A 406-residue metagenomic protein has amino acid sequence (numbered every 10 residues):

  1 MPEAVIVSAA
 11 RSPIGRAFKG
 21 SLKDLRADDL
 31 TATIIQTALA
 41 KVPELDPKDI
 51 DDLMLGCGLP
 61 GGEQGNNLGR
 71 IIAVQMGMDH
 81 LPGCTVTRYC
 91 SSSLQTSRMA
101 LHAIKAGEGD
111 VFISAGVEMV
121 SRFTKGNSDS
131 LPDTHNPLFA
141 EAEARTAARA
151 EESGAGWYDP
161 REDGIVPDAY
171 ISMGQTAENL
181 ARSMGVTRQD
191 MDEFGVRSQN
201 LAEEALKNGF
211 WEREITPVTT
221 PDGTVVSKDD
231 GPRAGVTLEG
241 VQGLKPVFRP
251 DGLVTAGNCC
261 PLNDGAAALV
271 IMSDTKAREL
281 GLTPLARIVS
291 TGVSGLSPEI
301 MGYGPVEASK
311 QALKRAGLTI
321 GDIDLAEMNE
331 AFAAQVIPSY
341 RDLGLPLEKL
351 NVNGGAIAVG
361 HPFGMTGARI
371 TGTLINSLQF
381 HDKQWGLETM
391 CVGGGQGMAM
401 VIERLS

Functional and structural regions predicted by a protein language model:
M1-A27, R149-G156, D163, L238-Y303 (+6 more regions): Condensing-enzyme catalytic core mediating Claisen C-C bond formation in acyl metabolism
M1-G58, G62-I72, M76, T176-R188 (+4 more regions): Conserved active-site "lid/cap" helical segment
R11-P13, D24, D28-T33, E44 (+4 more regions): N-terminal extracellular/periplasmic Venus flytrap/periplasmic-binding protein-like
P47-L55, C84-R88, F112-G116, D190-R197 (+5 more regions): Beta-strand segments within the central parallel beta-sheet cores of soluble alpha/beta enzyme folds
L55, Q175-E178, T216, P221 (+1 more regions): Active-site pocket-lining segment
C57-F112, D168-I171, L238-P261, D342-I370 (+2 more regions): Conserved catalytic cysteine-centered active-site region of acyl-thioester-dependent Claisen-condensing enzymes
V111-N179: Flexible glycine-/small-residue-enriched beta->alpha junction loops that bind anionic phosphate/pyrophosphate groups
